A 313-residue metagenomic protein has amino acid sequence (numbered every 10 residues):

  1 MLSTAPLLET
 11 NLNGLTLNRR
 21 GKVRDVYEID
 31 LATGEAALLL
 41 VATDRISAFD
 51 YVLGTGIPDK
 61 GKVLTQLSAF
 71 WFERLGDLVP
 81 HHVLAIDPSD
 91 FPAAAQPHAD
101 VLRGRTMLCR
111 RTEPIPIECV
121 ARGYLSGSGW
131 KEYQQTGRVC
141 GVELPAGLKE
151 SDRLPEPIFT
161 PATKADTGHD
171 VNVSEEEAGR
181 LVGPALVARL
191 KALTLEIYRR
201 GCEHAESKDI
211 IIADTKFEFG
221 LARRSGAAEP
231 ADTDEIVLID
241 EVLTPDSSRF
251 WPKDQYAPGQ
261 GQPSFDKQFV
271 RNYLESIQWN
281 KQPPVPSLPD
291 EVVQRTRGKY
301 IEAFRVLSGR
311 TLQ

Functional and structural regions predicted by a protein language model:
M1-L2, K208: Hydrophobic, aromatic-enriched alpha-helical segments typical of multi-pass transmembrane helices
L2-A162, K281-S287, E291-Q313: Active-site loop/lid in soluble adenylation, ligation, and acyl-transfer enzymes
E28-A37, P58, A222-E235, A257-Q260: Intrinsically disordered, low-complexity coil segments
E35-A37, P114-P116, D209-I212, T233-V237: Coil-to-beta-strand transition motifs
R110-T112, S207-T215, G220, R297: Short, active-site-adjacent segments that bind or coordinate small-molecule cofactors and metal centers
A121, I212-E241: Conserved metal-phosphate-binding beta-hairpin within the catalytic cores of diverse ATP-dependent phosphoryl-transfer
Q135-V139, E143-L186, E229-E235, V242-L307: Anionic ligand-binding catalytic core segments
V182-A213: A long amphipathic alpha-helix within ATP-dependent nucleotide-binding catalytic cores
